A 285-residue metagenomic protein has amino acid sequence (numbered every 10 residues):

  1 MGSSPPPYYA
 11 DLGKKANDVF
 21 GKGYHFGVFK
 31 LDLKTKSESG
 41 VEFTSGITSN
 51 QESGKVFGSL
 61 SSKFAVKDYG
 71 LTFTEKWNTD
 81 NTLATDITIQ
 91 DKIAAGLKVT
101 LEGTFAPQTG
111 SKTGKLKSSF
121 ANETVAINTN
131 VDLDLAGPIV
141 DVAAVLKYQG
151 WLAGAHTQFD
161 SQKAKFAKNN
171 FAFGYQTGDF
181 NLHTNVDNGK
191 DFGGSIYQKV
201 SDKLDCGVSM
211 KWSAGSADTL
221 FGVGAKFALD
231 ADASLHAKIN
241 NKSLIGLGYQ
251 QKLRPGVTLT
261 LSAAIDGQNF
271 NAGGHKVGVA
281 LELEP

Functional and structural regions predicted by a protein language model:
M1-D141, Y148-G150, H156-F159, D179: Transmembrane beta-barrel domains of Gram-negative outer membranes and organellar outer membranes
G27, G54-G58, T79-L83, G110-G114 (+7 more regions): Residues that define the transmembrane beta-barrel architecture of outer-membrane proteins
S37-S39, V66-D68, T79, D91-A95 (+10 more regions): Outer-membrane beta-barrel strand-turn architecture
L60, F64-D68, V223-A225, L259 (+2 more regions): Outer-membrane beta-barrel "beta-signal"
L60, T85-I87, L116-S118, V142 (+5 more regions): Membrane-embedded beta-strands of outer-membrane beta-barrel proteins, especially the hydrophobic/small aromatic
T104-Q108, S119, V131-D134, A144-V145 (+6 more regions): Tandem-repeat/low-complexity and Cys-motif detector
V145-A228: Detector for outer-membrane/organellar transmembrane beta-barrel domains, recognizing the amphipathic beta-strand
H183, S195-Y197, K203-I265, N269-N271: Outer membrane beta-barrel transmembrane domains
